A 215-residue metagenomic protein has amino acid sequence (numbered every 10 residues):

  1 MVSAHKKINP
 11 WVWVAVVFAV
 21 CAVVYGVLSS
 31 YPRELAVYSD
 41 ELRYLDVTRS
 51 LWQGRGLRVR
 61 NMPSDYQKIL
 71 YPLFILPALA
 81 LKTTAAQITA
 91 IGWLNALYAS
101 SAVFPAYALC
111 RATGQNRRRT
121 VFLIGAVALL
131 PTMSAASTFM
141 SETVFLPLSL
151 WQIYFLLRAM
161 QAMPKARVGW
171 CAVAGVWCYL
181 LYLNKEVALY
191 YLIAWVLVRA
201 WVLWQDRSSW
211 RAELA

Functional and structural regions predicted by a protein language model:
H5-K7, R158, Y191-A215: Perimembrane helix-loop-helix junctions
N9-Y38, A128-L129: Transmembrane signal-anchor helices characteristic of membrane glycosylation enzymes that use polyprenol
S29-L42, Q53-L76, T89: Membrane-proximal lumenal/periplasmic loop motifs of glycosylation machinery
Y38-S39, S64, S137-F145: Short acidic/glycine- and proline-prone juxtamembrane loop motifs at membrane-interface regions of multi-pass membrane
W93-G114, W151-F155: Transmembrane-helix motifs of polytopic, lipid-linked glycan transferases
A106-L129, P147, M163-G169: Transmembrane-helix signature of polytopic, membrane-embedded enzymes that assemble or transfer cell-envelope glycans
T113-G114, Q152-C171, L181, Q205: Membrane-interface transmembrane helices that cradle and orient dolichyl/undecaprenyl
L123-I124, A128, G169-K185: Membrane-interface alpha helices of multi-pass inner-membrane proteins
